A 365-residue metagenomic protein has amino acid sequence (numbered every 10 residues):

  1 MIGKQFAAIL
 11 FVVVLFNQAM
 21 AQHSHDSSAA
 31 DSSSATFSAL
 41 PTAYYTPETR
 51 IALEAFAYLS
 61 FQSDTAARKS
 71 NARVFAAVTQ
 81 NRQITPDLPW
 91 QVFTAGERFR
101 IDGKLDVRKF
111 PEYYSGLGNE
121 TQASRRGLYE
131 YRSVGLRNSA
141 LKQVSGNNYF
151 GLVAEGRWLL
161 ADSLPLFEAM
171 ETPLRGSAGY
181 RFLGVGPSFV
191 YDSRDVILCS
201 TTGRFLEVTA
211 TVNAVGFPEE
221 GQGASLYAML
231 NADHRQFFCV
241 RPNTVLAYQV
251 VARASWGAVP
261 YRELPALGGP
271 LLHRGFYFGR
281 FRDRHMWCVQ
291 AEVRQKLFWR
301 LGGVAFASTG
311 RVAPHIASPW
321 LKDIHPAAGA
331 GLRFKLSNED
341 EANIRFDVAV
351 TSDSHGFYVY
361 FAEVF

Functional and structural regions predicted by a protein language model:
M1-S32: Cleavable N-terminal export/targeting peptides
H23-A39, Y44-R181, R280-R282, E341-I344 (+1 more regions): Gram-negative/organellar outer-membrane beta-barrel architecture
F37-A39, S70-V74, F99-G103, Y149-L152 (+9 more regions): Transmembrane beta-strands of outer-membrane beta-barrel proteins
S60-D64, A77-Q83, R108-E112, R157-A161 (+6 more regions): Sequence/structural signature of outer-membrane beta-barrel proteins
V185-V190, R194-W299, G303-F306: C-terminal outer-membrane beta-barrel translocator/porin domains of Gram-negative envelope proteins and their
G186-P187, P270, G329-E339, D353-F365: Outer-membrane beta-barrel "beta-signal"
Y277-R282, I316-K322, A349: Short, contiguous acidic/charged loop-to-helix segments that flank catalytic cores in large enzymes
R294-A327: C-terminal hydrophobic structural anchor segments that stabilize assembly/packing rather than catalytic chemistry
